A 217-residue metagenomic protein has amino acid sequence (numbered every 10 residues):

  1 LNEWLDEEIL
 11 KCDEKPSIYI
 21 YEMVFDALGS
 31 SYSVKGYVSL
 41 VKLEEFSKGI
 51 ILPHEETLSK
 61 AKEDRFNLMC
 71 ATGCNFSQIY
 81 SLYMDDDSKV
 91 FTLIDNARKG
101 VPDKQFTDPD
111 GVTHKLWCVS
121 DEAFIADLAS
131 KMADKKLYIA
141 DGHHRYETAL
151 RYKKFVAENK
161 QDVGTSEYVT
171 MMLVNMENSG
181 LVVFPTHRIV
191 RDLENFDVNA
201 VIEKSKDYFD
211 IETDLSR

Functional and structural regions predicted by a protein language model:
L1-R217: Surface-exposed, charge/polar-rich loops and edge strands
